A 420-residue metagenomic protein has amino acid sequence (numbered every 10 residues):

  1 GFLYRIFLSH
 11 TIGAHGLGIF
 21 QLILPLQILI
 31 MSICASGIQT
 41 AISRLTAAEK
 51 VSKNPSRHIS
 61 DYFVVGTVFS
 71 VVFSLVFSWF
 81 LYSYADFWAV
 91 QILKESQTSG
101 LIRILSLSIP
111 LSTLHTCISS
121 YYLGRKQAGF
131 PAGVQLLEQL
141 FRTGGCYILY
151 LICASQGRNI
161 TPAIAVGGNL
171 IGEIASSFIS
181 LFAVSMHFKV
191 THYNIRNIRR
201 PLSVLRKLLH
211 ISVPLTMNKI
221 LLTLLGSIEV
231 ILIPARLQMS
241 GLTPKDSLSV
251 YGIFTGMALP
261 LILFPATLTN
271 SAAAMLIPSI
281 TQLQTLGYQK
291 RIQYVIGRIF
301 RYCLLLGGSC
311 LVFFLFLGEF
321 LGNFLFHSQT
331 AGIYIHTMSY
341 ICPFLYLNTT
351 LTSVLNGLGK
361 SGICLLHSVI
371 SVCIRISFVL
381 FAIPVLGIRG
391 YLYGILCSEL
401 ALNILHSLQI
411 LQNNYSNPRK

Functional and structural regions predicted by a protein language model:
G1, G168-V184, R199-M275: Transmembrane helical elements of multi-pass membrane transporters/channels
G1-T40, S78, Y82, S108 (+2 more regions): Signature of the first transmembrane helix
S36-V51, I262-G287: Helix-loop junctions and terminal segments of transmembrane helices in multi-pass membrane transport/translocation
T40-D86, G100, K290-C310: Membrane-water interface segments that mark the loop-to-transmembrane alpha-helix transition
V76-S99, S309-H327: Short membrane-interface helical motifs at transmembrane helix boundaries in multi-pass membrane transporters
W79, K94-I118, F326-L351: Alpha-helical transmembrane segments of multi-pass membrane proteins
L111-V134, Y340-I370: Membrane-interface junctions at transmembrane-helix termini in multi-pass inner-membrane proteins
K126-F130, L140-F178, F182-A183, G359-G362 (+2 more regions): Membrane-interface helix-loop junctions in multi-pass transport and translocation proteins
